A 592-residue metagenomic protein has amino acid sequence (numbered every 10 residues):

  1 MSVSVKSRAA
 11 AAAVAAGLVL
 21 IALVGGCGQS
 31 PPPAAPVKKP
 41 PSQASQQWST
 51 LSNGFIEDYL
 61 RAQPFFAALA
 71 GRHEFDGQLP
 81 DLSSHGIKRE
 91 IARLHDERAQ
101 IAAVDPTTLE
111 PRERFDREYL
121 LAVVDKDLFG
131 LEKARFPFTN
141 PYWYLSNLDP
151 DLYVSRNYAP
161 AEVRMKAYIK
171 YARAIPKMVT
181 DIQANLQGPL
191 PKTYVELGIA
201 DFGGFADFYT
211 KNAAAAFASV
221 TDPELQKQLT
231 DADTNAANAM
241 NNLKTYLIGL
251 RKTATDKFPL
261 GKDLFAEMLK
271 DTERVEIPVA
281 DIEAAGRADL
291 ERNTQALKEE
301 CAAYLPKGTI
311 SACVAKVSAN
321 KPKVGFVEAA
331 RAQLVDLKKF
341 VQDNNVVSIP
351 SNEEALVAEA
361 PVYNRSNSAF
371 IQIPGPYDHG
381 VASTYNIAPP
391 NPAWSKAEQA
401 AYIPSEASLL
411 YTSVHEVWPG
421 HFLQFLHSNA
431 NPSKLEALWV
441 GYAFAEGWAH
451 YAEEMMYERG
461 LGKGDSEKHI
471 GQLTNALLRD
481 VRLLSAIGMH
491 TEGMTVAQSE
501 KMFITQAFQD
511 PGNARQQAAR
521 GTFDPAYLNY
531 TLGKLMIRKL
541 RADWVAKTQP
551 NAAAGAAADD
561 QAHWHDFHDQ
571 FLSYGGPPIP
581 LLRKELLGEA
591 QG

Functional and structural regions predicted by a protein language model:
S2-V14: Bacterial N-terminal signal peptides that target proteins for export
A15-L20: Core hydrophobic alpha-helical transmembrane segments of single-pass membrane proteins
A22-G26: C-terminal motif of bacterial Sec signal peptides marking the signal peptidase cleavage site
G28-G592: N-terminal maturation segment of proteins
